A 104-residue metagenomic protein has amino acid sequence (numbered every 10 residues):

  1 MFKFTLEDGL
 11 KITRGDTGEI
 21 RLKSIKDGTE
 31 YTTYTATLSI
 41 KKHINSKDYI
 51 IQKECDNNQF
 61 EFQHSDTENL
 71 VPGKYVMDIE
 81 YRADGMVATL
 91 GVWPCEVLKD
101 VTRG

Functional and structural regions predicted by a protein language model:
M1-G104: Contiguous segments within soluble domain cores/interaction surfaces
